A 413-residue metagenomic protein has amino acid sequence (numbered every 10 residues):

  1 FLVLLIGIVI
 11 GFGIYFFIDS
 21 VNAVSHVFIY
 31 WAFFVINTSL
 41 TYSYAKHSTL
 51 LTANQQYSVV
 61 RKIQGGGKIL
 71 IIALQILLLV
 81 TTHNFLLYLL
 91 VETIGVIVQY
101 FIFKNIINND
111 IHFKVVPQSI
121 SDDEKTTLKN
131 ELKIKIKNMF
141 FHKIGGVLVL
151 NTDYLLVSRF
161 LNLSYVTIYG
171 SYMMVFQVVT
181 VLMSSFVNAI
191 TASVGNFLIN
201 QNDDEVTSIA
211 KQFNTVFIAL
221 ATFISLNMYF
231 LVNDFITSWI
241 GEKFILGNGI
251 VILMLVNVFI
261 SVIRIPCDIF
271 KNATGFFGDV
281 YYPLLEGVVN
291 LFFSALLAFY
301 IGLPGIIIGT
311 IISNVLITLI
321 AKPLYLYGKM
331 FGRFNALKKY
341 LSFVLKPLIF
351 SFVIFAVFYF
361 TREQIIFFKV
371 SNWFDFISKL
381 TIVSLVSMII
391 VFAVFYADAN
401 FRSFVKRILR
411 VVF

Functional and structural regions predicted by a protein language model:
F1-S20, F33, L77-V80, F101 (+3 more regions): Alpha-helical transmembrane segments of multi-pass membrane transport and lipid-handling proteins
G7-Y15, Q75, L79, F103 (+14 more regions): Structural signal for membrane-spanning alpha-helices in multi-pass inner-membrane proteins, emphasizing helix cores
Y15-D19, L77-T82, F140-F141, V147-V178 (+4 more regions): Helix-terminus/linker motif at the lipid-water interface of multi-pass membrane proteins
F33-T52, I63-Q75, Y88-K104, H142 (+9 more regions): Short runs within selected transmembrane alpha-helices of multi-pass transporters and secretion channels
T52-A53, I111-V115, F176-N214, D268-A273: Helix-loop junctions and terminal segments of transmembrane helices in multi-pass membrane transport/translocation
F85-L90, T127-K135, V157-Q177, E205-S208 (+2 more regions): Interfacial/gating helices of multi-pass transporter permease domains
L86-L89, F101-L150, S193, Q201-S208 (+1 more regions): Interhelical loop/hinge segments that connect adjacent transmembrane helices in multipass membrane
F331-G332, A356-F413: Membrane-proximal transmembrane or re-entrant/amphipathic helices at the cytosolic face
